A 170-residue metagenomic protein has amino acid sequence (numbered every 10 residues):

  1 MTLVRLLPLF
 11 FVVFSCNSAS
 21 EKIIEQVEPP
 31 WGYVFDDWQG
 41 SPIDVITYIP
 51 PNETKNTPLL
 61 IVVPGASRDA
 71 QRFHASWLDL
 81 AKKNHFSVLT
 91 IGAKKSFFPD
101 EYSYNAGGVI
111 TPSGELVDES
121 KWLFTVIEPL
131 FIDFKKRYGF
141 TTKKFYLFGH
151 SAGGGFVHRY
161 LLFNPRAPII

Functional and structural regions predicted by a protein language model:
M1-L9: Sec-dependent signal peptide recognition, specifically the positively charged N-region followed immediately by
L9-N17: Hydrophobic h-region of N-terminal signal peptides that target proteins for export in Gram-negative bacteria
C16-L59, D69-R72, K83-F86, G92 (+3 more regions): A domain-start/cap signature at the N-terminus of enzymes
P64-R68: Active-site glycine-rich loops that stabilize anionic/oxyanionic intermediates across multiple enzyme folds
S76-W77: Short amphipathic alpha-helix
G92-V126, L130: Active-site catalytic motif of lipid deacylating hydrolases and related acyltransferases
F124-K143: Conserved acidic catalytic loop of the alpha/beta-hydrolase fold
